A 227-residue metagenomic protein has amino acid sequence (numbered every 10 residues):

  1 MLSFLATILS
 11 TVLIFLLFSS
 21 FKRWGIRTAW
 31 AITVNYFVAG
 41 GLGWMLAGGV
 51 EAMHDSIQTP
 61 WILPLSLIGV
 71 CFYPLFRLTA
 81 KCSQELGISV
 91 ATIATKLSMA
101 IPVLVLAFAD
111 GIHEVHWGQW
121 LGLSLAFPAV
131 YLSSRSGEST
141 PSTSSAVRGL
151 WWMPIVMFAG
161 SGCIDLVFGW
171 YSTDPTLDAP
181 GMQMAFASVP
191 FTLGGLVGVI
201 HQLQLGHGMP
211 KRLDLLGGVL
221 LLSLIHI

Functional and structural regions predicted by a protein language model:
M1-S66, F76-E85, R135-M153, D174-A185 (+1 more regions): Membrane-interface interhelical linkers
V12, Y73-P74, A100-L104, G162 (+1 more regions): Hydrophobic/small/kink-forming positions within alpha-helical transmembrane segments of polytopic membrane proteins
Y36-G40, K96-A100, L123-A126, V130 (+1 more regions): Residue-level recognition of pore/gate-forming positions within transmembrane alpha-helices of multi-pass
L78-W120: Membrane-interface helix-loop-helix junctions at boundaries between adjacent transmembrane segments
V103-V105, W117-G137: Hydrophobic transmembrane alpha-helices of multi-pass small-molecule transport proteins
R148-T173: Selected transmembrane alpha-helices and immediately adjacent juxtamembrane segments of polytopic inner-membrane
I225-I227: Conserved small/polar residues in nucleotide/adenosyl-binding loops
